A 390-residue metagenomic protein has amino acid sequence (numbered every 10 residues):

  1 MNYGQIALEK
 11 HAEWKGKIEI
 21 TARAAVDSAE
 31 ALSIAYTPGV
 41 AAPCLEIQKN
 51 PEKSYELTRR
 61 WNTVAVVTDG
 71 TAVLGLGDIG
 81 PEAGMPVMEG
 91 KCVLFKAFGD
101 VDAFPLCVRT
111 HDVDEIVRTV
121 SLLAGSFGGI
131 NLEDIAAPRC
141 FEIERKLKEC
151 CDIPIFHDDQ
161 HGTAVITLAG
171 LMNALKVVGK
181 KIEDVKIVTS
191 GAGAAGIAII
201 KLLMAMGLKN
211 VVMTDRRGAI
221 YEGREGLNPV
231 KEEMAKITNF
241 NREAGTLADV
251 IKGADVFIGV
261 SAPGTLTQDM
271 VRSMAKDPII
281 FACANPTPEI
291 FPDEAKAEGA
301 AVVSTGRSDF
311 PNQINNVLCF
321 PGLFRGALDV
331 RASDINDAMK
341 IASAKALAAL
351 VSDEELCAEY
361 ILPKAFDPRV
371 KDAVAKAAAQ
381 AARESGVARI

Functional and structural regions predicted by a protein language model:
M1-I155, A375, Q380-A381, S385-R389: N-terminal ligand-binding/catalytic initiation module
A12, Y55-R60, K96-A97, L122-A124 (+8 more regions): Solvent-exposed alpha-helices and their adjacent loops that cap or buttress functional pockets in soluble metabolic
D69-T71, I79, V108-R109, D134-A137 (+5 more regions): Short, ordered loop/turn segments at secondary-structure junctions
L74, I79-G99, H157, H161 (+1 more regions): Glycine-rich phosphate/diphosphate-binding loop of Rossmann-like nucleotide-binding domains
P105, N131-D134, I155-D158, T189 (+5 more regions): General beta-strand structural signal in soluble alpha/beta enzymes
D158, V178, A282-I390: Adenosine-phosphate binding glycine-rich loop
E232-A301, R307-D309: Rossmann-like adenosine-cofactor binding region
